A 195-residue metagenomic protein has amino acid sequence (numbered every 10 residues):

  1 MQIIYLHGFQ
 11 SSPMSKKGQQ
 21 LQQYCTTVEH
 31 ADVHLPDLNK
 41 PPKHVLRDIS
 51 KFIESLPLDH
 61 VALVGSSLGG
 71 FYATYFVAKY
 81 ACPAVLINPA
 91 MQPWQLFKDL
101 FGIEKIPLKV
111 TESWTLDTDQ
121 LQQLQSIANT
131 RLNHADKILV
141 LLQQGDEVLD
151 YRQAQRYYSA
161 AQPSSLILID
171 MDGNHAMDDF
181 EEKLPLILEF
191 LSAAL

Functional and structural regions predicted by a protein language model:
M1-L58, H175: Active-site catalytic motif of lipid deacylating hydrolases and related acyltransferases
Q2-I4, H34, A62, P83-V85 (+1 more regions): A structural signal for isolated positions on well-ordered beta-strands in alpha/beta enzyme cores
Y5-F9, V64, L141-Q143: Short hydrophobic segments within beta-strands
Q19, Q23, T74, Q155-R156: Active-site phosphate/pyrophosphate- and oxyanion-stabilizing loops and adjacent acidic/basic residues in soluble
C25, F76-Y80: Aromatic pocket-lining residues of Rossmann-like dinucleotide-binding sites
F52-S55, F76, L186, F190: CheY-like receiver
V64-A73: Gly/Ala-rich beta-loop-alpha elbow adjacent to hydrolase catalytic centers
P83-L195: The alpha/beta-hydrolase serine catalytic core
